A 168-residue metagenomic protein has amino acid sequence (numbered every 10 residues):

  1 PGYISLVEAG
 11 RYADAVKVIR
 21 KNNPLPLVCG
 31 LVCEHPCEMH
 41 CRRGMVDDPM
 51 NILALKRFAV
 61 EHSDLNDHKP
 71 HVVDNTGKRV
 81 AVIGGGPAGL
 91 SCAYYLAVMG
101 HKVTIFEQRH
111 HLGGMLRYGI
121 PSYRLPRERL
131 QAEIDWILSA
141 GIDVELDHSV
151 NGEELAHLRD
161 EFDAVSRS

Functional and structural regions predicted by a protein language model:
P1-A9, D14-N22, P49-L53, V82-N151: Beta1-alpha1 glycine-rich phosphate/pyrophosphate-binding loop at the start of Rossmann-like nucleotide-binding domains
P1-R79, V165-S168: Ferredoxin-type iron-sulfur electron-transfer modules and their immediate structural context
P24, C37, G114, E153-A156: Short secondary-structure boundary/hinge segments and terminal tails
K69-H71, E133-I134, E153-H157: Short, flexible, glycine/charge-rich loop motifs used to bind or transfer phosphoryl groups or to couple energy/partner
T104, A164-V165: Structural motif
H157-A164: Core beta-strand elements of the Rossmann-like FAD/NAD(P) dinucleotide-binding domain in flavoenzyme oxidoreductases
